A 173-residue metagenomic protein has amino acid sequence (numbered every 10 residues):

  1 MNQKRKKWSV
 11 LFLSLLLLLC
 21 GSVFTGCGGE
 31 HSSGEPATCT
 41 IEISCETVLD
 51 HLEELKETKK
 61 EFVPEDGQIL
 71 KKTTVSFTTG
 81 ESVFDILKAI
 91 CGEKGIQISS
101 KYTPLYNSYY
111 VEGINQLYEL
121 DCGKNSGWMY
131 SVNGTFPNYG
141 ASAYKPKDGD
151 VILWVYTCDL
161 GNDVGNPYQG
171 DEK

Functional and structural regions predicted by a protein language model:
N2-K173: Ubiquitin-like/PB1-type beta-grasp interaction modules and other compact soluble beta-rich domains
